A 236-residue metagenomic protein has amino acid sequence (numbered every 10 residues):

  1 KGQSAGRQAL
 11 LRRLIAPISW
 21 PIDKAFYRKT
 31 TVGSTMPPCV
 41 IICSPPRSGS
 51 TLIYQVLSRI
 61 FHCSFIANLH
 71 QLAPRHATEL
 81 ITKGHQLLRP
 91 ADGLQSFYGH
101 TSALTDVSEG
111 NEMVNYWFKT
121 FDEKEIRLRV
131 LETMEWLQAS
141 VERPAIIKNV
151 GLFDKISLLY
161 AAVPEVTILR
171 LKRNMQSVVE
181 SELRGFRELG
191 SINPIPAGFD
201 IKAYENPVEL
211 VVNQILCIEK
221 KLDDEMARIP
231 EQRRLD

Functional and structural regions predicted by a protein language model:
K1-C39: Extreme N-terminal, non-catalytic leader segments that precede Walker-type/kinase nucleotide-binding cores
I41-C43, L171: Short hydrophobic segments within beta-strands
C43-S44, K148: The Walker A (P-loop) glycine that initiates the GxxxxGKT/S ATP-binding motif of P-loop NTPases
R47: Walker A (P-loop) phosphate-binding loop of P-loop NTPases
T51-S64: A conserved segment at the C-terminal end of the G1
S64-A67, L235-D236: Conserved catalytic segments around the Walker B and adjacent sensor/switch elements of P-loop NTPase domains
L69-I146: PAPS-dependent sulfation machinery
E112, F118, E135, A139-D236: PAPS-dependent sulfotransferase catalytic domain
